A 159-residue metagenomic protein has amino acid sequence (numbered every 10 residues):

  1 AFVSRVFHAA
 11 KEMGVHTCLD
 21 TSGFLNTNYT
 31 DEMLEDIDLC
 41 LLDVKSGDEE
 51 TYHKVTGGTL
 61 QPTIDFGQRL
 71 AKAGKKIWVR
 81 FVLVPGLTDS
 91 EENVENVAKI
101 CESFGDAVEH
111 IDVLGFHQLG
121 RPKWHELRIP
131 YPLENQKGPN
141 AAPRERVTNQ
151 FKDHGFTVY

Functional and structural regions predicted by a protein language model:
A1-L119, H125: Conserved AdoMet/S-adenosylmethionine-binding subsite of the radical SAM
K76, A142-Y159: C-terminal accessory region of radical SAM enzymes
K99, G105, E109, W124-Q150: A structural motif corresponding to the C-terminal lobe/cap of the Radical SAM core domain
